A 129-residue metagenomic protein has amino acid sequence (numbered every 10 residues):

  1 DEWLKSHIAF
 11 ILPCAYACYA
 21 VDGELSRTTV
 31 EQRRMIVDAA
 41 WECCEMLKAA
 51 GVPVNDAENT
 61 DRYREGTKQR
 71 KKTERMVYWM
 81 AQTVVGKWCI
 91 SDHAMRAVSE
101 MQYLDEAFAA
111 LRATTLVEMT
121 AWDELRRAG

Functional and structural regions predicted by a protein language model:
E2-R27, E31-C44: Active-site-proximal catalytic alpha-helix in oxidoreductases
V37, W41-G129: NAD(P)-dependent Rossmann-like dehydrogenase/reductase catalytic/cofactor-binding core
